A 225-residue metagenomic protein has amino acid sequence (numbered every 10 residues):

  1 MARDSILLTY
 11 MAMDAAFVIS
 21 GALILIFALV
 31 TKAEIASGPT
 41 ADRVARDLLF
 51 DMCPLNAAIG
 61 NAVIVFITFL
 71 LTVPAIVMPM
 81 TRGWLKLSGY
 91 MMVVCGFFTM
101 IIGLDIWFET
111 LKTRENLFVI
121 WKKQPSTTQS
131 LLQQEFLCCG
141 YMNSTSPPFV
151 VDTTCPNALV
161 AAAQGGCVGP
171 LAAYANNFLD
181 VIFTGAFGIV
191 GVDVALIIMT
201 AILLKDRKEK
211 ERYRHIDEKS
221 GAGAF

Functional and structural regions predicted by a protein language model:
A2-G38, R43-F118, A186-K208, R212: Signature of small four-pass
S5, S20, S37, S88 (+4 more regions): Generic serine detector
V44-L48, I101-I182: Disulfide- and glycan-decorated extracellular loop modules of small multi-pass membrane proteins, especially 4-TM
T81, G166, I189, K219-G221: Alpha-helix initiation/capping motif
E135, E209-F225: Non-transmembrane, juxtamembrane loop and terminal tail segments of multi-pass eukaryotic membrane proteins
